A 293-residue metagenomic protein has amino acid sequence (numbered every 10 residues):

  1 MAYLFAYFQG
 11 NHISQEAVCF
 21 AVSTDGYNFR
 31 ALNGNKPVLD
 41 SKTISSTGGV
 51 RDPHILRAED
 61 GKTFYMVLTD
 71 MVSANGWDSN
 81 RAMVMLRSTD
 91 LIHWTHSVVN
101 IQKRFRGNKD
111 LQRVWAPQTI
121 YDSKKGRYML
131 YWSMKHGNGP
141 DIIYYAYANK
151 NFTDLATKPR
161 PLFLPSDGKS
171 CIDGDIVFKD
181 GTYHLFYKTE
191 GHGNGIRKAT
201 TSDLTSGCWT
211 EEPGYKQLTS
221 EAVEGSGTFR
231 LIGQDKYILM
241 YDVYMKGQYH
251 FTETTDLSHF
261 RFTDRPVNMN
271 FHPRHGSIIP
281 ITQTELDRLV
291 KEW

Functional and structural regions predicted by a protein language model:
M1-V114, I120-A222, L231-K236, Y241-W293: Beta-rich carbohydrate-recognition and catalytic domains
